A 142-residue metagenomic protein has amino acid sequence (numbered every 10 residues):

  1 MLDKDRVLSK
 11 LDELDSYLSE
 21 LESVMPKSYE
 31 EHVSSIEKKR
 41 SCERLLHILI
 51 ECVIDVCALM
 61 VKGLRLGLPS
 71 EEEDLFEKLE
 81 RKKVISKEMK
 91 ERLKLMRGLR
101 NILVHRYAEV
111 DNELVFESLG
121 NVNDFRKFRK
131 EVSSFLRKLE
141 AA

Functional and structural regions predicted by a protein language model:
M1-A142: Solvent-exposed interaction patches of small proteins and small membrane subunits
